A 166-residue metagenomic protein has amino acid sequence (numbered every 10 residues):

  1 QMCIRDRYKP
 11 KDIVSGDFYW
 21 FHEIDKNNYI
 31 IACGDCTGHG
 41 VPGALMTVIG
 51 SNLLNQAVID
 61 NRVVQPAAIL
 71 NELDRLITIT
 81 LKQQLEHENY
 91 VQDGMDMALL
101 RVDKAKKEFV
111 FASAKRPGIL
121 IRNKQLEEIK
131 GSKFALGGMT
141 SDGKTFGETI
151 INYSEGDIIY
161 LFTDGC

Functional and structural regions predicted by a protein language model:
Q1, R5-Y160: … and, occasionally, acidic/histidine-rich disordered N-termini of signaling adaptors
